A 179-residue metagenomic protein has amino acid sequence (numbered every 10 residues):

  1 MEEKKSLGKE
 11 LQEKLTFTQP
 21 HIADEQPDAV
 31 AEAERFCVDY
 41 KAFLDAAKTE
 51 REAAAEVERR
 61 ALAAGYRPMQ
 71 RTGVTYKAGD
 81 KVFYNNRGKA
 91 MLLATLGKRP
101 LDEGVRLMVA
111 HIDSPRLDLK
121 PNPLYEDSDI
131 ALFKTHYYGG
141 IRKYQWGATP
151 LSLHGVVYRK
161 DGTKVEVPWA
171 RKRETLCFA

Functional and structural regions predicted by a protein language model:
M1-A179: N-terminal hydrophobic/helix-forming segments and targeting peptides
